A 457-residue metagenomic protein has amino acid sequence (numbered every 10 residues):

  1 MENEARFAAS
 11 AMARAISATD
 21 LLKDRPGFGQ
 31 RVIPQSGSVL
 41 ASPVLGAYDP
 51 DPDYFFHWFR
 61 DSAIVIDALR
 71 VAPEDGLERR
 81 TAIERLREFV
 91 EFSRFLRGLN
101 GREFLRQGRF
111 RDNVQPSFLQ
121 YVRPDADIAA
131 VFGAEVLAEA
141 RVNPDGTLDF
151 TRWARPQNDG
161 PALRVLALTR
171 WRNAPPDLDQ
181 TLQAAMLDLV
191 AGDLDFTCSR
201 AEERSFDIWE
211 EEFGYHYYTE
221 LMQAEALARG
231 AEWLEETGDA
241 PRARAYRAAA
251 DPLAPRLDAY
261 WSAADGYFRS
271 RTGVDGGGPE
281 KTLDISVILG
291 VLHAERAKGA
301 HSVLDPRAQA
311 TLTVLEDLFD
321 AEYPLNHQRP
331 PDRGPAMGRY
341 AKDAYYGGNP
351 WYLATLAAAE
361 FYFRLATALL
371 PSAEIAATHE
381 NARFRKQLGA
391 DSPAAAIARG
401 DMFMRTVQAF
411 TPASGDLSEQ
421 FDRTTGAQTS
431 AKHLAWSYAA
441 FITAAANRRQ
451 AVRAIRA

Functional and structural regions predicted by a protein language model:
M1-R60, E88, F92-D145, G415: Low-complexity, Ser/Thr/Pro/Gly-enriched N-terminal "stalk/linker" regions
E2-I16, A63-I66, R70, R80-R97 (+11 more regions): Hydrophobic core segments within long, regular secondary-structure runs in both alpha- and beta-rich folds
N3-Q30, P43, R102, A245 (+3 more regions): Non-catalytic carbohydrate-binding regions of carbohydrate-active enzymes
L40-D51, A134-A154, C198-Y215, A264-V274 (+2 more regions): Acidic/His metal-coordination segments adjacent to aromatic residues that form catalytic metal sites in metalloenzymes
D53-I64, E88, R155-L166, G192 (+4 more regions): Aromatic- and histidine-enriched alpha-helix N-cap/loop-to-helix transition segments that scaffold the rims
A63-R80, L163-D179, M222-D239, L289-V303 (+2 more regions): Well-ordered alpha-helical scaffold segments within catalytic/enzyme domains
F95-D149, Y217-E220, A224, A243-A357 (+1 more regions): Extended ligand-binding clefts on enzyme/binding-domain cores
F104-A191, T197-R200, R204-E211: Active-site lining segments of carbohydrate-active enzymes
